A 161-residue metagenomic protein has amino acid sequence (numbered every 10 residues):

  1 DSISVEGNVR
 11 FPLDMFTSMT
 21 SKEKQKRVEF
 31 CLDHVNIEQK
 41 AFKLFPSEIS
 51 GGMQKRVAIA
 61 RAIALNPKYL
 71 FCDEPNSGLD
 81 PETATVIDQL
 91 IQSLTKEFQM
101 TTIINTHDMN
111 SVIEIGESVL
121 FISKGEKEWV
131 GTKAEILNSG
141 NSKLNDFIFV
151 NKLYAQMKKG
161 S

Functional and structural regions predicted by a protein language model:
E6-D14, Q25: Short helical segment in ABC ATPase nucleotide-binding domains corresponding to the A-loop/adjacent helical element
K22-K40: Conserved ABC ATPase "signature" region
F45-I49, M53: Conserved ABC ATPase signature
N66: Conserved catalytic motifs of ABC-family nucleotide-binding domains
L70-D73: Catalytic Walker B motif of ABC-type/P-loop ATPase nucleotide-binding domains
P81-T83: Helix N-cap at the start of a conserved alpha-helix in ABC-type nucleotide-binding domains
